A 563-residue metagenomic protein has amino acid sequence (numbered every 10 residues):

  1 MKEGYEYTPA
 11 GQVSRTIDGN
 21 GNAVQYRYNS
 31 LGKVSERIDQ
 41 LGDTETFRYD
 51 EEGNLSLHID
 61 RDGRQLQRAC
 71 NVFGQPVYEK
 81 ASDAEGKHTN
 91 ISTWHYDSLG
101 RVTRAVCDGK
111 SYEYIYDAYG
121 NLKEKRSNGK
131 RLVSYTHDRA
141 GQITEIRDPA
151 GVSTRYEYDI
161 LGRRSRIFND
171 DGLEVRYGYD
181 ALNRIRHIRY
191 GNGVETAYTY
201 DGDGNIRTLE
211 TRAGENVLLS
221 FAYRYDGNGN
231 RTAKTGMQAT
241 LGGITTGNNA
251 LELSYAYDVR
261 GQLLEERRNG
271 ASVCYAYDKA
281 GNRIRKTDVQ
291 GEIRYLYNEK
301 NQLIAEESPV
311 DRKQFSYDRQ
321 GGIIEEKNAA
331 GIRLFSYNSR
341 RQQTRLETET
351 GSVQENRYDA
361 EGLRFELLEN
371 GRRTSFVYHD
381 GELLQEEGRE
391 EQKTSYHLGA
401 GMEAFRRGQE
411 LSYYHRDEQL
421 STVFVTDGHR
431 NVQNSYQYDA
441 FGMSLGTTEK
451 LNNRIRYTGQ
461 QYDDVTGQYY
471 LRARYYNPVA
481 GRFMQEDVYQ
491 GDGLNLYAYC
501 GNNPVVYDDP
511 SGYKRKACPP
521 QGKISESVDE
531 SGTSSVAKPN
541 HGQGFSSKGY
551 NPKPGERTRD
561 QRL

Functional and structural regions predicted by a protein language model:
M1-D18, N22-D39, D43-D60, R64-S127 (+23 more regions): Beta-strand elements of repeat-based all-beta scaffolds
G11, I293-E299, I304-A305, G408-R472 (+2 more regions): A motif-centric feature for acidic-aromatic and gly/ser/thr-rich catalytic loops and repeats
V425, M443-L445, R474-R482, L494-E530: Short, low-complexity export/processing leader segments characterized by acidic and small residues
Y489-G493: Short linker/helix segments within small regulatory modules
S511-L563: Low-complexity, glycine/serine/proline-rich disordered segments that function as export/translocation leaders
